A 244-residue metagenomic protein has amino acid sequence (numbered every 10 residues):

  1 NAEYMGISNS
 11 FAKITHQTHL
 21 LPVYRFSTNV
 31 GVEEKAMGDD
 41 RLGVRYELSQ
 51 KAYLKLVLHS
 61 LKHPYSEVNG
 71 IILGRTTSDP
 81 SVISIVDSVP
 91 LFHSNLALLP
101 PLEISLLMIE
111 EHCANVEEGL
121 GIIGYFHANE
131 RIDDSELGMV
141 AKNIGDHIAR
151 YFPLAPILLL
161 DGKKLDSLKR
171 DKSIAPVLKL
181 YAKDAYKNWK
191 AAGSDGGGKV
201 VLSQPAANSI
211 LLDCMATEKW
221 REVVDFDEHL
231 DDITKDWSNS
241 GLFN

Functional and structural regions predicted by a protein language model:
A2, A12-T18, T28: Ala/Thr-enriched low-complexity intrinsically disordered regions
G6, F11, V23-G124, A128-N244: N-terminal beta-strand/alpha-helix entry module and adjacent surface of metal-dependent catalytic domains
